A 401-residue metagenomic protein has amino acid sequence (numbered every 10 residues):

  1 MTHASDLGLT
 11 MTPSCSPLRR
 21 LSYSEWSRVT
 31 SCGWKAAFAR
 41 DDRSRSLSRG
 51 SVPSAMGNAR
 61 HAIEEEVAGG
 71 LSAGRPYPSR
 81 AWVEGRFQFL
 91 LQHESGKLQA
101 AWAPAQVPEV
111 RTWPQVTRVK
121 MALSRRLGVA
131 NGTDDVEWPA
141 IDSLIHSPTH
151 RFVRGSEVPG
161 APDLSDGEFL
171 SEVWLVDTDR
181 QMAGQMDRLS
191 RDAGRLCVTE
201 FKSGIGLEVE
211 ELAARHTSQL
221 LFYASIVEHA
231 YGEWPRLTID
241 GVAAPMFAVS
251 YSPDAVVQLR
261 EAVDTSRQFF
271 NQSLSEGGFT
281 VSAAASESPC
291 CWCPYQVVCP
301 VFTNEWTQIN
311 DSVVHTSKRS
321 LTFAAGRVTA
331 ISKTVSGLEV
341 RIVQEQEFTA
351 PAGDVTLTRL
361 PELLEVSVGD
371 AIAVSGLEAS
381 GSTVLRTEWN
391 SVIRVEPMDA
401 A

Functional and structural regions predicted by a protein language model:
L18-R19, Y23-A73, R80, E84 (+2 more regions): Nuclease catalytic cores
I63-G167: A non-catalytic, helix-rich entry segment at domain boundaries
P162-T265: Mg2+/Mn2+-dependent nuclease catalytic core
V256-Q296: Polybasic (Lys/Arg-rich)
V313-I342: Structural detector for short beta-strands of small beta-barrel domains
F323-A330, E365-T383: OB-fold and OB-like beta-barrel modules that bind single-stranded nucleic acids
V343-G369: Beta-strand/loop nucleic-acid-binding surfaces
S375-A401: OB-fold/S1-family single-stranded nucleic acid-binding modules
